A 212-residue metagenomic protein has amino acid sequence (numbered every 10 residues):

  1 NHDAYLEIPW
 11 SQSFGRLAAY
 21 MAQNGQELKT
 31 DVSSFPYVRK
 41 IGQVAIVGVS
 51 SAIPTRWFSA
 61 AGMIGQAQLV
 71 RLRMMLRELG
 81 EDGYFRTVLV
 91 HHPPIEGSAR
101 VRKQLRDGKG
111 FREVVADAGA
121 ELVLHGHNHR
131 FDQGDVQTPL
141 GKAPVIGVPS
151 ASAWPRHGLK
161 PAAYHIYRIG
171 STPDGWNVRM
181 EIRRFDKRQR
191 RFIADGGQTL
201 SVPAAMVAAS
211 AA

Functional and structural regions predicted by a protein language model:
N1-A4, A52, P93, H127-F131 (+1 more regions): Catalytic metal-binding/acid-base residues of hydrolase active sites
N1-M74, E113-A116, P139-G141: Extended active-site neighborhood of metal-dependent phosphoesterases/phosphodiesterases
I8-P9, S59-M63, S98-K103, H157-L159: Short, solvent-exposed loop/turn segments at secondary-structure boundaries
V38-K40, G48-S50, I166-G170, R179-E181: Short, well-ordered beta-strand micro-motif
V49, L72, V88-H91, H127 (+1 more regions): Divalent metal-coordination and catalytic microenvironments
L79-G97: Short acidic, glycine-rich surface-loop motifs adjacent to enzyme active sites
R100-G175: Conserved beta-sheet core of the metallophosphoesterase superfamily
I169-A212: A short C-terminal boundary segment appended to hydrolase-like catalytic domains
